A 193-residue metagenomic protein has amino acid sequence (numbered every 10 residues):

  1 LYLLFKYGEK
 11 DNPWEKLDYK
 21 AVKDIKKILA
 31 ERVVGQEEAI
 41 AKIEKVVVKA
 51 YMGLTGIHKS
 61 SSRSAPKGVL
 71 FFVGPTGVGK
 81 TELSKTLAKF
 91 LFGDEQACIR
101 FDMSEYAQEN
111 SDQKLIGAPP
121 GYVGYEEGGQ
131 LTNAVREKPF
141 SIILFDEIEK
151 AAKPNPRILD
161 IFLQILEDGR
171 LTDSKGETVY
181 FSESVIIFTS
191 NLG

Functional and structural regions predicted by a protein language model:
L1-G193: AAA+ P-loop NTPase nucleotide-binding core of proteostasis motors
